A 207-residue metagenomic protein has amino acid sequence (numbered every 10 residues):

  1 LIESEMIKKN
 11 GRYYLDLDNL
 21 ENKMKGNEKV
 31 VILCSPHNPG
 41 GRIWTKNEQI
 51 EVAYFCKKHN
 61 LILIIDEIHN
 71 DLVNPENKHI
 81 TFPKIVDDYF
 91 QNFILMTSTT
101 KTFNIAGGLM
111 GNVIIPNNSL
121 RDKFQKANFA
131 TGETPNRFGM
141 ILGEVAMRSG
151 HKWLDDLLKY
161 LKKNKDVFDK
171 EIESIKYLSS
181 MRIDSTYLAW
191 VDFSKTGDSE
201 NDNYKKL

Functional and structural regions predicted by a protein language model:
L1-L207: PLP-dependent class I/II
